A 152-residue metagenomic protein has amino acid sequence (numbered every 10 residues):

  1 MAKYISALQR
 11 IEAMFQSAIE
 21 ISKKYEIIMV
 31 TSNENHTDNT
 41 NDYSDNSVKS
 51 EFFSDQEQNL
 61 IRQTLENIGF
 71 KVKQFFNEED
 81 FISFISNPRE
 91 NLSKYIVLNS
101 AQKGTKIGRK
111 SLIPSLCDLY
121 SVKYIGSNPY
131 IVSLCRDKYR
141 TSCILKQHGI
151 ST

Functional and structural regions predicted by a protein language model:
M1-K123, Y130, L134-R136, R140: ATP-binding N-terminal substructure of ATP-dependent carboxylate-amine bond-forming enzymes
D137-T152: Short, glycine-/small-residue-rich phosphate/pyrophosphate-handling segment
